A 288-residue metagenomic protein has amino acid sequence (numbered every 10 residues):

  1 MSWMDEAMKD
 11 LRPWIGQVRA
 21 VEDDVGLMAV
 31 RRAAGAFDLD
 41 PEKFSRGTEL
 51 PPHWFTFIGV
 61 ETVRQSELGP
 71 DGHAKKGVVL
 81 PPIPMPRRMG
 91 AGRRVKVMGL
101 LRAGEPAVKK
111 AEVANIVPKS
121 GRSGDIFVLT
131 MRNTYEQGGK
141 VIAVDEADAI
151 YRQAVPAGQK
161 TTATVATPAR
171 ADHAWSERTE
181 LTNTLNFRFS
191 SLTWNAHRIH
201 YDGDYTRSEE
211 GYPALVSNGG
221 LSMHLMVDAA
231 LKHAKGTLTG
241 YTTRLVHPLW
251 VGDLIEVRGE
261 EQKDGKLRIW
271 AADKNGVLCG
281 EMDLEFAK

Functional and structural regions predicted by a protein language model:
S2-P106: Hydrophobic, proline/glycine-rich low-complexity stretches
S2-V18, G90-L181, L245, L249-G252 (+1 more regions): HotDog/MaoC-like acyl-thioester-processing domains
W3-E49, A163-S222, A229-K232: A contiguous, surface-exposed recognition patch within enzymatic or periplasmic domains that forms
P13, D24, F55-F57, R88 (+11 more regions): Residue-level preference for alpha-helix termini and adjacent loops
L50-W54, P70-P81, M131-Y135, K160-W175 (+1 more regions): Charged, low-complexity, helix/coiled-coil-prone segments
H200-Q262, L267-D283: Catalytic-pocket segment enriched in acidic/His residues
